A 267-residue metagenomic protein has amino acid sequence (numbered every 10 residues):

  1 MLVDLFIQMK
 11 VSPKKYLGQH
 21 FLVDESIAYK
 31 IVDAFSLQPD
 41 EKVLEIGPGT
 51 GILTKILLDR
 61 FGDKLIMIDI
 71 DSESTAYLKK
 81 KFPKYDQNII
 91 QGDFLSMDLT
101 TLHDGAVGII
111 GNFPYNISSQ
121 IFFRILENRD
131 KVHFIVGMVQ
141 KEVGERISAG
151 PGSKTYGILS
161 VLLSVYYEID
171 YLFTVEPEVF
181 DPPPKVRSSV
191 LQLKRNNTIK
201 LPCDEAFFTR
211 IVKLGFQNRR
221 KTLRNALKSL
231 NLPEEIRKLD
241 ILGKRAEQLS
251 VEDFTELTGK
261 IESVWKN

Functional and structural regions predicted by a protein language model:
M1-L214, E252-G259, N267: Catalytic cores of RNA-modifying enzymes
R195, V212-N267: C-terminal lobe and adjacent flexible extensions of AdoMet/dcAdoMet transferase-like proteins
